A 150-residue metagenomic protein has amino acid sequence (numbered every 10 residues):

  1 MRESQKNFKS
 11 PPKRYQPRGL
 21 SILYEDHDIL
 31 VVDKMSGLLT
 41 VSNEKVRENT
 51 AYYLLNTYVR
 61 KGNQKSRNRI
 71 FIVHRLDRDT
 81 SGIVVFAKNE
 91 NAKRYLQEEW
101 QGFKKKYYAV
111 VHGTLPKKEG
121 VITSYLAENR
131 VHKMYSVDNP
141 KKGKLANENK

Functional and structural regions predicted by a protein language model:
M1-K150: RNA pseudouridine synthases
